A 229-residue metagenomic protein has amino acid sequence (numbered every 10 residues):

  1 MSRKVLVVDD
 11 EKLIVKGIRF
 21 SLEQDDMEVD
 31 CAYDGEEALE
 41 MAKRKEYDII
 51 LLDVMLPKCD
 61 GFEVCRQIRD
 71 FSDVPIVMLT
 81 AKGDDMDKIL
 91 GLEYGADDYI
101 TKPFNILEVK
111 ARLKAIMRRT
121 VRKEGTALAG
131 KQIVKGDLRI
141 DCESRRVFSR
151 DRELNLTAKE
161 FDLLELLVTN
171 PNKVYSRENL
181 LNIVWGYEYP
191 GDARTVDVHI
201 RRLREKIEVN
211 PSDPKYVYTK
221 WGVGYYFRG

Functional and structural regions predicted by a protein language model:
K4, A115-V174, E178: Short, Lys/Arg-enriched segments at the junction into DNA-binding effector domains of transcriptional regulators
D9, D53, T80: Active-site residues of response regulator receiver
L13-Q24: Charged docking surfaces used in two-component/phosphorelay signaling
D26-Y33, M41: Short hydrophobic/Thr-rich beta-strand motif most characteristic of the beta2 strand and flanking loop of CheY-like
A32-E36, K88: Conserved Asp/Asn-Gly motif in the active-site loop of CheY-like receiver
E46-L51, L56: Active-site beta3 strand of CheY-like receiver
D60, R66, D70, P75-I133: Basic, amphipathic DNA-recognition helix from helix-turn-helix-like DNA-binding domains
G130, N155, I200, R204-G229: DNA-binding patch around the recognition helix
